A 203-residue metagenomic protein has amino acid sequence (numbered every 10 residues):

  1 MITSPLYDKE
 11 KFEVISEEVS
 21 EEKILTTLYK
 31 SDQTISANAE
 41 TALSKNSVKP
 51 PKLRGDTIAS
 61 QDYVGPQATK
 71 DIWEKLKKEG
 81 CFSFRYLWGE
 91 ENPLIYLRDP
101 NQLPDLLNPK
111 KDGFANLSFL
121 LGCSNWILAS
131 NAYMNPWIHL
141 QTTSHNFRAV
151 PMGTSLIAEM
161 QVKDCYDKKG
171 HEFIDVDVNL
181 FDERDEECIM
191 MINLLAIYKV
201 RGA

Functional and structural regions predicted by a protein language model:
M1-K23, L117-V162, M190-I192: Hydrophobic beta-strand-centered segment that forms part of the acyl-chain substrate-binding groove
V19-K23, T27-D112, K199-A203: Non-catalytic linker/capping segments at the edges of enzyme domains
S20, L43-K45, N146, V162-Y166 (+2 more regions): Beta-strand elements of well-folded, non-transmembrane domains
E22-T27, K169-V178: Short aromatic-glycine-enriched beta-strand elements
T27-S31, P151, N179-E183: Core beta-strand residues in small-molecule sensory/regulatory alpha/beta domains
Q33, G170, D185-E186: Detector for glycine-centered tight turns/loop "hinges" at secondary-structure junctions
S36-A39, E186-I192: A structural microfeature
P104-K110, V162-F173: Short cationic/low-complexity microdomains
